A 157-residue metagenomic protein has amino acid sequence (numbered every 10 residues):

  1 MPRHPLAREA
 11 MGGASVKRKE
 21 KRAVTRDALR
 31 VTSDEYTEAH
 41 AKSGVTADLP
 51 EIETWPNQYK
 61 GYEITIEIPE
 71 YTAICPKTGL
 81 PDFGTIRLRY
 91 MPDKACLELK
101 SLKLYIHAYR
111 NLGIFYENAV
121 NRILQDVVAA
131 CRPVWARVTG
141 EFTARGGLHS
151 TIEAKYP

Functional and structural regions predicted by a protein language model:
M1-S15: N-terminal amphipathic/basic-hydrophobic helices that include classical n-h-c signal peptides and signal-anchor
G12, V16-P157: N-terminal intrinsically disordered, cationic/polar leader segments that include organellar targeting peptides
